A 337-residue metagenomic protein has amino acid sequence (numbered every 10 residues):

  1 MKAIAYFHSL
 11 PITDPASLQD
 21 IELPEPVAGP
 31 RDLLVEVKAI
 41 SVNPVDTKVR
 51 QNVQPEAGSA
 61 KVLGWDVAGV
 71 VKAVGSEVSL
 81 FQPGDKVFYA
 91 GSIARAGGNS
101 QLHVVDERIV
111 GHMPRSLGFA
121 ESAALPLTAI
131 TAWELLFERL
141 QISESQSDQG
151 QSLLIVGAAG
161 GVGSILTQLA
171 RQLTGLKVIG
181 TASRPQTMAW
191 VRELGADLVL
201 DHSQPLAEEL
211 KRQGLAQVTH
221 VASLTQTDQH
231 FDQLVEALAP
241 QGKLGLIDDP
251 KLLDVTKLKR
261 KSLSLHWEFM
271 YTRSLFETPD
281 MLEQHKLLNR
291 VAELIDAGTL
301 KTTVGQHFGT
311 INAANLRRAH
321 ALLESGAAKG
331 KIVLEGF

Functional and structural regions predicted by a protein language model:
P24-S41, Q51-A94: Glycine-rich beta-strand-centered segment in the early N-terminal region that forms part of a ligand/cofactor-binding
A94-E107: A structural motif shared across PLP-dependent enzymes of the aminotransferase-like
G98-N99, S183-W190, L252-V255: Short, glycine/polar-rich helix-capping loops at beta-to-alpha or helix-loop-helix junctions that flank or form
L125-Q204: Mid-domain Rossmann-like dinucleotide-binding core that forms the NAD(H)/NADP(H) cofactor-binding site
E144-Q146, V199-E268: Glycine-rich cofactor phosphate-binding loops and adjacent beta1-alpha1 units of small-molecule cofactor enzyme domains
T181-P185, D248, F269: N-terminal Rossmann-fold cofactor-binding loop
K257-H307: C-terminal substrate-binding/catalytic core of Rossmann-like NAD(P)-dependent dehydrogenases/reductases
D296-Q306, R317-F337: C-terminal capping/lid region of NAD(P)-dependent oxidoreductase domains
